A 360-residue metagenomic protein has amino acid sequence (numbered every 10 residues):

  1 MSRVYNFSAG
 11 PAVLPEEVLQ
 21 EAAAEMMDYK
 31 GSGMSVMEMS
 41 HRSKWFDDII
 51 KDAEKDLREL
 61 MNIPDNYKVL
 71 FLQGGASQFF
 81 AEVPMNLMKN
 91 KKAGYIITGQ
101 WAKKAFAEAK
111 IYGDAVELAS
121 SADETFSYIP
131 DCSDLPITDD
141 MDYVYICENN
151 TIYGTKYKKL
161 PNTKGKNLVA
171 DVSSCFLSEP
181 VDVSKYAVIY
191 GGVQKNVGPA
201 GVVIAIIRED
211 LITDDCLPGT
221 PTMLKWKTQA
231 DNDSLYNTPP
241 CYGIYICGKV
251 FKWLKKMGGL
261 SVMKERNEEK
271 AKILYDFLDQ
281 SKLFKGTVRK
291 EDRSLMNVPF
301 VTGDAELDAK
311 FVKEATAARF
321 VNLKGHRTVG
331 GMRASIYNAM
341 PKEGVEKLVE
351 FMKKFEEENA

Functional and structural regions predicted by a protein language model:
S2-V4, A317, G330-A360: PLP-dependent enzyme catalytic core of the Aspartate aminotransferase-like
R3-E54: A glycine-/small-polar-enriched, mobile loop at the entrance of the PLP active site in fold-type I
G10, A109, S120-F176: Active-site phosphate-binding strand-loop segment of PLP-dependent enzymes
P15, V193-Y275, R289, E358-A360: Active-site C-terminal subdomain of aminotransferase-like
G33-F79, N86, Q100, E108: Conserved N-terminal alpha-helix of the aminotransferase class I/II PLP-enzyme fold
S77-V144: PLP-dependent aminotransferase-like
V169, V183-Q194, V203: Conserved active-site segment immediately N-terminal to the catalytic lysine that forms the internal aldimine
F284-A315: Conserved PLP-binding catalytic core of the aspartate aminotransferase-like
